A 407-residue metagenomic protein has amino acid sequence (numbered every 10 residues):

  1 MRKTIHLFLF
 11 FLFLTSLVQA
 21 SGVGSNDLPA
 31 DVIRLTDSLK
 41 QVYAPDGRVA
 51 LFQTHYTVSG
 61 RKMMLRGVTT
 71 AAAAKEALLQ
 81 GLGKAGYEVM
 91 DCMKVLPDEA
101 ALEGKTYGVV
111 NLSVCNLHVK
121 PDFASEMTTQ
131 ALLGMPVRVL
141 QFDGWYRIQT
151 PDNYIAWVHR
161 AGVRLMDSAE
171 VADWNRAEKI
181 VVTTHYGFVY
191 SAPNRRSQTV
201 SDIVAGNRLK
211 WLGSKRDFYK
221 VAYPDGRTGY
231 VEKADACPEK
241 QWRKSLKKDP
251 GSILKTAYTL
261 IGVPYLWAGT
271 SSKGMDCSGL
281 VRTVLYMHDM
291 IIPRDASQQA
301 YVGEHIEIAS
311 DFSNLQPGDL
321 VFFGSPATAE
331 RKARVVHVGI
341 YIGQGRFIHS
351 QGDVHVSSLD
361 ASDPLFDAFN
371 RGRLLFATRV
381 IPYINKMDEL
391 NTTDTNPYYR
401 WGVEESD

Functional and structural regions predicted by a protein language model:
H6, A20-M64, V68-Q130, M135 (+2 more regions): N-terminal targeting leaders
H6-S16: Bacterial N-terminal signal peptides
K62-M64, K75, T128-H159, S201-K233: SH3/SH3-like beta-barrel superfamily modules
E76-A101, T150-T184, N194, T199 (+3 more regions): Boundary regions of SH3-family modules and the immediately adjacent low-complexity/disordered segments in eukaryotic
V110-L133, V182-W211, Y265: Beta-loop motif signature
A257, G269-H288: Active-site nucleophilic cysteine motif
I292-V356, S362: ...with weaker cross-activation on analogous glycine-rich loops/strands in unrelated enzymes
D367-D407: Low-complexity, Gly/Ser/Thr/Pro-rich intrinsically disordered linker/tail segments
